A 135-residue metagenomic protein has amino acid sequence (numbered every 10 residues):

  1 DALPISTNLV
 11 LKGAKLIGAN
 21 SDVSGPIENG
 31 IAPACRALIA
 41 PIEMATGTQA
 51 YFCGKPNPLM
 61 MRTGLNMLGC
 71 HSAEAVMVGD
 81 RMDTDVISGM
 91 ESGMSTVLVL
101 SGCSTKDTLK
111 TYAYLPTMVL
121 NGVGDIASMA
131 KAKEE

Functional and structural regions predicted by a protein language model:
A2-E135: Asp-based, Mg2+/Mn2+-dependent phosphohydrolase catalytic module
